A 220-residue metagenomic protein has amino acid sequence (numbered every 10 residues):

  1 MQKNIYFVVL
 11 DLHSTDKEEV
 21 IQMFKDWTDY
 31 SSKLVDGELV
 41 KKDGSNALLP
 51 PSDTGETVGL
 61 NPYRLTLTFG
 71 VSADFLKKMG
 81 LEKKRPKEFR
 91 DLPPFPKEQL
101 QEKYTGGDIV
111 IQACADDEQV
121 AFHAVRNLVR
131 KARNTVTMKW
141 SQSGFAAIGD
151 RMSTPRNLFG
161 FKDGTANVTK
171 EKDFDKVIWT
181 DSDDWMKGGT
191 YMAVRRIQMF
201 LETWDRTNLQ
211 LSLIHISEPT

Functional and structural regions predicted by a protein language model:
M1-Q101: An N-terminus-focused feature that recognizes amino-terminal "leader" regions
F7-H13, G107-A115: Short cationic amphipathic helices and targeting signals
D16-S45, D117-S143, W204-L213: Extended intrinsically disordered, low-complexity coil regions enriched in Ser, Thr, Gly, Ala and often Pro
Y63-L65, G107, T190: Residues that flank catalytic or metal-binding motifs in active/ligand-binding sites
T68, V110-Q112, M138-K139, A193-R195: Structural recognition of the beta-strand scaffold that forms the well-ordered cores of secreted hydrolase catalytic
V71-F75, P93, A115-D117, V129 (+1 more regions): A mature extracytoplasmic/lumenal domain signature
S141-E202: Loop-centered beta-sheet repeat module
I214-T220: Residue-level detector of conserved catalytic or cofactor/ligand-binding positions in enzyme active sites
